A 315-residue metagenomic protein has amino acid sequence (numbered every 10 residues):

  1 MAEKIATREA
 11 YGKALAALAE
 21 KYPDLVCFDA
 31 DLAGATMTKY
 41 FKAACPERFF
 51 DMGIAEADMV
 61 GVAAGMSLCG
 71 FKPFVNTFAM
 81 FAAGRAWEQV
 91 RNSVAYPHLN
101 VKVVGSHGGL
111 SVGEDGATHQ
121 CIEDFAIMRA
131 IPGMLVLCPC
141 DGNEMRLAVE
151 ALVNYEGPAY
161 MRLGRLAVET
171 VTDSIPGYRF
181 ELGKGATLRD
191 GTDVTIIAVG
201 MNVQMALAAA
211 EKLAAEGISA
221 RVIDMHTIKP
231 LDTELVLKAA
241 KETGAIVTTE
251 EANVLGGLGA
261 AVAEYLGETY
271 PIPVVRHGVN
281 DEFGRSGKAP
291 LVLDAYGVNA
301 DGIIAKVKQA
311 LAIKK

Functional and structural regions predicted by a protein language model:
M1-R162, A167, G302: Thiamine diphosphate
R8-E9, K21-D24, L32-K39, A43 (+2 more regions): Thiamine diphosphate
